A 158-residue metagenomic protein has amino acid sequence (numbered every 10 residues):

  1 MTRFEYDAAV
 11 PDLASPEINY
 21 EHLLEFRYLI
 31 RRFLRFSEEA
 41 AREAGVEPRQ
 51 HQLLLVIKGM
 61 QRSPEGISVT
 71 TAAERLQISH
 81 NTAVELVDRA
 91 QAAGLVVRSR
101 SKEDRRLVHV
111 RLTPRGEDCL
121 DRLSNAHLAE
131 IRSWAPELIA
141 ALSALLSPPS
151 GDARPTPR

Functional and structural regions predicted by a protein language model:
M1-A44, A93-L95, P155-R158: N-terminal leader segment of winged-helix/HTH proteins
A8, D88-L146: Charged, amphipathic alpha-helical coiled-coil/dimerization segments
E25, Q50-V56, H109, C119-R122: Residue-level recognition of specific faces of alpha-helices
R35-S79: N-terminal helix-turn-helix DNA-binding core of bacterial DNA-binding proteins
V69, V87-D88: Short, hydrophobic-biased segments on the C-terminal half of alpha helices that form "recognition helices"
L142-R158: Exposed, interaction-prone assembly regions rather than primary DNA-binding/catalytic cores
